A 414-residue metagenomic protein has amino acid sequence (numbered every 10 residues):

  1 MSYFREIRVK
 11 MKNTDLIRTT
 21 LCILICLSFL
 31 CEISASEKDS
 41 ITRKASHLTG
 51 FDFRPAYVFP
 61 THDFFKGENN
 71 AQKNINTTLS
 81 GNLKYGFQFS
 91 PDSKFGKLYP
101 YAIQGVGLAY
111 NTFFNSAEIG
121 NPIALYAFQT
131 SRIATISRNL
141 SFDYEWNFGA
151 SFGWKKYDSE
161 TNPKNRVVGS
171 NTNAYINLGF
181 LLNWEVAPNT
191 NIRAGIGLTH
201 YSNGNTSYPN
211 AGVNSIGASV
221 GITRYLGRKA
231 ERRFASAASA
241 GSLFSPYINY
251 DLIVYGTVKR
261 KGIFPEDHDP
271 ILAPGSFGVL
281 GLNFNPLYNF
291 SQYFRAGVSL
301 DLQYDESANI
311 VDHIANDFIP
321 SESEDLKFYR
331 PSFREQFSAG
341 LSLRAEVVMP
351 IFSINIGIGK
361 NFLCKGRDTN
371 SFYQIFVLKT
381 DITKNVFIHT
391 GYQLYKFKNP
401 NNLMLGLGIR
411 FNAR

Functional and structural regions predicted by a protein language model:
M1-F51, L140-F142, W184, P188-T190 (+2 more regions): Bacterial Sec-dependent N-terminal signal peptides
R43-T49, L98-Q104, R138-Y144, P188-I192 (+7 more regions): Outer-envelope beta-barrel architecture signal
A45, I75-G81, I119-L125, L140 (+8 more regions): Residues that define the transmembrane beta-barrel architecture of outer-membrane proteins
H47, D52-Q72, K94-K97, F142-I176 (+3 more regions): Outer-membrane beta-barrel translocator/channel fold
T49-Y57, L108-Y110, Y144-F152, A194-H200 (+6 more regions): Transmembrane beta-barrel strands of outer-membrane/channel proteins
F51, G81-F87, A127-I133, W146-A150 (+9 more regions): Residues on the lipid-exposed face of transmembrane beta-strands in outer-membrane beta-barrel proteins
F59, D92-K94, W184, P188-I192 (+5 more regions): Repeated loop/turn-to-beta-strand initiation elements of outer-membrane beta-barrel proteins
N214-A235, P400-R414: Outer-membrane beta-barrel "beta-signal"
